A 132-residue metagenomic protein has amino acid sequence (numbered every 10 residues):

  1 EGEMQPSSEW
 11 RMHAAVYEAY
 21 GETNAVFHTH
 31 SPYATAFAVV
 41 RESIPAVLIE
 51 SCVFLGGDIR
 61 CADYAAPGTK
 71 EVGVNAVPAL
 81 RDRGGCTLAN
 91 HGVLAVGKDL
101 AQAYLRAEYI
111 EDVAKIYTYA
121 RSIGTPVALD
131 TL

Functional and structural regions predicted by a protein language model:
E1-L132: Glycine-rich flexible loops
